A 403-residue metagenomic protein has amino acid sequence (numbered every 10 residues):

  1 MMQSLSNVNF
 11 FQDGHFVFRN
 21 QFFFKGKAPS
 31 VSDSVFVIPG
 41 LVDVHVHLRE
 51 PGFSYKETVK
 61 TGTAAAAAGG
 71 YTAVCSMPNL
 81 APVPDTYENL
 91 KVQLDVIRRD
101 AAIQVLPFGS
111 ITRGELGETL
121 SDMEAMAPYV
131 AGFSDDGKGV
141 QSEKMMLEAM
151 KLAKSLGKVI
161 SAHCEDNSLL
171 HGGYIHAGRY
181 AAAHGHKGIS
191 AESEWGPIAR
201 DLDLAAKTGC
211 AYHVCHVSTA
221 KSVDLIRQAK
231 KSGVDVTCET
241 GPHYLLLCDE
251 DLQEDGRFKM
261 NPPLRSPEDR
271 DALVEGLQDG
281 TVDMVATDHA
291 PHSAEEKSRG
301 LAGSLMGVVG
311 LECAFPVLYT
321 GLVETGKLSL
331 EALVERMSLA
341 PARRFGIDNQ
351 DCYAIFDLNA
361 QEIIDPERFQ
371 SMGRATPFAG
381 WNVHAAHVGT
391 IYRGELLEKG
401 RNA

Functional and structural regions predicted by a protein language model:
M1-S30, V35: N-terminal metal-binding scaffold of metallo-dependent hydrolase/deaminase domains
V8, G300-G303, D351-A403: C-terminal cap of metal-dependent C-N hydrolases
V8, Q21, S34, H45 (+12 more regions): Divalent metal-coordination and catalytic microenvironments
V35-D100: Metal-associated gating/positioning segment near the N- to mid-region
V44-E57, P78-L80, L106-T119, G137 (+1 more regions): Active-site mouth loops of central-metabolism enzymes
D95-I111: A glycine-rich helix N-cap at a beta->alpha junction
L120-V285: Histidine/acidic residue-rich metal-binding segments in metalloenzymes
A183-G209, Q278-D279, D283-V285, A290-F356: His/Asp/Glu-enriched, well-ordered alpha-helical/loop segment that forms or immediately abuts the divalent-metal
